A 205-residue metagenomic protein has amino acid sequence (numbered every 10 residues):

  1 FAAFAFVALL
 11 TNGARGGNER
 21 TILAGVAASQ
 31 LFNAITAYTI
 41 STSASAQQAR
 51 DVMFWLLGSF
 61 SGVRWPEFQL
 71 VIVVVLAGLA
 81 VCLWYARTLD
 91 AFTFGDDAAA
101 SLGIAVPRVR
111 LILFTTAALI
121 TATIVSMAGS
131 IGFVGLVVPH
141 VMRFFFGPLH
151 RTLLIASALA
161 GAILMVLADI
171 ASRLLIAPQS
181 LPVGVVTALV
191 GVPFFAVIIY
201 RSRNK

Functional and structural regions predicted by a protein language model:
F1-K205: Alpha-helical transmembrane segments in inner-membrane proteins
